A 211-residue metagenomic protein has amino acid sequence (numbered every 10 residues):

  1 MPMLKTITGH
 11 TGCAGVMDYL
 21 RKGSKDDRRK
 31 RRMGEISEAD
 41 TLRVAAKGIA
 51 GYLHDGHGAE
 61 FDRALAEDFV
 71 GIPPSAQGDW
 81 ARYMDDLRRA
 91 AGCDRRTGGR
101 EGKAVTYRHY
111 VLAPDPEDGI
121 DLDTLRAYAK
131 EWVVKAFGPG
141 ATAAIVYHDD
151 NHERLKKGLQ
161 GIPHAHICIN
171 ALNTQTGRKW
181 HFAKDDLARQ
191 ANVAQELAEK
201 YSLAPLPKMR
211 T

Functional and structural regions predicted by a protein language model:
M1-T211: N-terminal nicking endonuclease/strand-transfer module with a His-rich metal-binding environment and a catalytic Tyr
